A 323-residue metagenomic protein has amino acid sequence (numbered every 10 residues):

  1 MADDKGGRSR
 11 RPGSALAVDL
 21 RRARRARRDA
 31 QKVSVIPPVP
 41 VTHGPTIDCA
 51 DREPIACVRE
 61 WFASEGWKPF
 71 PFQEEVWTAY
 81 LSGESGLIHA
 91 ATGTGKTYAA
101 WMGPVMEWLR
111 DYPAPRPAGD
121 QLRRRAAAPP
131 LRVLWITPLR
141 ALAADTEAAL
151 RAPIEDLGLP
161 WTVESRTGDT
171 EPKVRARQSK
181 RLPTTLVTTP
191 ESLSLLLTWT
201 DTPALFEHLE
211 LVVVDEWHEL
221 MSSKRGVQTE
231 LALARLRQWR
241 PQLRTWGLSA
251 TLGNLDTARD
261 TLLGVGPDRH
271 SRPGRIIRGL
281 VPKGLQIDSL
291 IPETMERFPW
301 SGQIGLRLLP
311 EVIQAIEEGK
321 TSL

Functional and structural regions predicted by a protein language model:
P40-H89: Conserved pre-motif I regulatory segment
T97-E107, V227-A232: Motif I (Walker A/P-loop) of helicase-class P-loop NTPases
M106-D145, W239-Q242: Conserved SF1/SF2 helicase motif Ia
R132-T146, G247, A315-L323: Conserved strand-helix element at the start of the C-terminal RecA-like helicase core
L142-S165, D260-D268: Conserved helix-turn-beta segment of the N-terminal RecA-like "Helicase ATP-binding" lobe in SF1/SF2 helicases
D169-L186: Conserved motor-coupling elements within RecA-like helicase/translocase cores
E191-S194, T200-R240, T245: SF2 helicase catalytic motif II
A234, R244-T261, G266-L323: Conserved interdomain linker/interface between the two RecA-like ATPase lobes of SF2 helicase motors
